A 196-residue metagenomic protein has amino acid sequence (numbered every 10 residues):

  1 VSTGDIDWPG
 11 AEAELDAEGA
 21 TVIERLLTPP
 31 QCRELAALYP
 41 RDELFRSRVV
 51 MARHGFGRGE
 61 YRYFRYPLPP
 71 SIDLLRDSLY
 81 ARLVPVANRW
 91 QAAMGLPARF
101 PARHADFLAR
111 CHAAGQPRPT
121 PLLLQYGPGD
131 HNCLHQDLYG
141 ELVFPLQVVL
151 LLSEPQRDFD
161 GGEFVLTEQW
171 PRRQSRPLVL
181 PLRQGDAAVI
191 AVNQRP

Functional and structural regions predicted by a protein language model:
V1-L146, S153-A187, N193-P196: Fe(II)/2-oxoglutarate oxygenase catalytic core
